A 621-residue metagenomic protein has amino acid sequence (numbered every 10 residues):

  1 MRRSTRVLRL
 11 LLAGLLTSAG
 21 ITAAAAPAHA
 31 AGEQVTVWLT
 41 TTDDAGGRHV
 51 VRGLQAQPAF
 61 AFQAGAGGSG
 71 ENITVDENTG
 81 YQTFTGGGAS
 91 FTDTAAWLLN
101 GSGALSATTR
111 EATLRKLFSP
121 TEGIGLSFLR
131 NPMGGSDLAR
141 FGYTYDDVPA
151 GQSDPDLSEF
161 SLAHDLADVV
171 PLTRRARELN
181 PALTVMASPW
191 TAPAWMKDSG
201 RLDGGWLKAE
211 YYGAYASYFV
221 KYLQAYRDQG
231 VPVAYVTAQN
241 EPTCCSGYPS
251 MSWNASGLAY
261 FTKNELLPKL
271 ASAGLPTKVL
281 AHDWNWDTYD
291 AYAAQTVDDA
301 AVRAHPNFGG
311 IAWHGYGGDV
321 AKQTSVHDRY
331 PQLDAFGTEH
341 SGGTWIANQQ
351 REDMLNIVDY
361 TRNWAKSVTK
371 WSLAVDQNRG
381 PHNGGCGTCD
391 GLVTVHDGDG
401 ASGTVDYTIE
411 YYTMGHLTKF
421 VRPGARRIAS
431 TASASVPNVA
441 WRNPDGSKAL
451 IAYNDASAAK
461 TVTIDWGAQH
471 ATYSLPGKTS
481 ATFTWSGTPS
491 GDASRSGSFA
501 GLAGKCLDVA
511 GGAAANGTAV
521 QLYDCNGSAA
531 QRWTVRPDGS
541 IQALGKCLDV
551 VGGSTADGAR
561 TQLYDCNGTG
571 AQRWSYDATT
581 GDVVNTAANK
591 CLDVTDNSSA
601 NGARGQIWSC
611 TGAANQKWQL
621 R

Functional and structural regions predicted by a protein language model:
M1-A31: Secretory targeting and sorting signals
R48-V233, N254: N-terminal catalytic cores of secreted or lumenal carbohydrate-active enzymes
A89, G125, V185, V236 (+5 more regions): Conserved, mostly hydrophobic/aromatic
A214-Y235, P242-S341: Active-site neighborhood of glycoside hydrolase catalytic domains
D334-T413, A429-A432: Aromatic/acidic polysaccharide-binding cleft in carbohydrate-active enzymes
K419, S430-G467, K478: Carbohydrate-binding surface patches
P476-G491: C-terminal beta-strand-rich structural cap/linker in extracellular carbohydrate-active enzymes
G491-A514, A529-A556, Q572-S599, K617-R621: Extracellular glycan-recognition/adhesion modules and their associated mucin-like linkers
